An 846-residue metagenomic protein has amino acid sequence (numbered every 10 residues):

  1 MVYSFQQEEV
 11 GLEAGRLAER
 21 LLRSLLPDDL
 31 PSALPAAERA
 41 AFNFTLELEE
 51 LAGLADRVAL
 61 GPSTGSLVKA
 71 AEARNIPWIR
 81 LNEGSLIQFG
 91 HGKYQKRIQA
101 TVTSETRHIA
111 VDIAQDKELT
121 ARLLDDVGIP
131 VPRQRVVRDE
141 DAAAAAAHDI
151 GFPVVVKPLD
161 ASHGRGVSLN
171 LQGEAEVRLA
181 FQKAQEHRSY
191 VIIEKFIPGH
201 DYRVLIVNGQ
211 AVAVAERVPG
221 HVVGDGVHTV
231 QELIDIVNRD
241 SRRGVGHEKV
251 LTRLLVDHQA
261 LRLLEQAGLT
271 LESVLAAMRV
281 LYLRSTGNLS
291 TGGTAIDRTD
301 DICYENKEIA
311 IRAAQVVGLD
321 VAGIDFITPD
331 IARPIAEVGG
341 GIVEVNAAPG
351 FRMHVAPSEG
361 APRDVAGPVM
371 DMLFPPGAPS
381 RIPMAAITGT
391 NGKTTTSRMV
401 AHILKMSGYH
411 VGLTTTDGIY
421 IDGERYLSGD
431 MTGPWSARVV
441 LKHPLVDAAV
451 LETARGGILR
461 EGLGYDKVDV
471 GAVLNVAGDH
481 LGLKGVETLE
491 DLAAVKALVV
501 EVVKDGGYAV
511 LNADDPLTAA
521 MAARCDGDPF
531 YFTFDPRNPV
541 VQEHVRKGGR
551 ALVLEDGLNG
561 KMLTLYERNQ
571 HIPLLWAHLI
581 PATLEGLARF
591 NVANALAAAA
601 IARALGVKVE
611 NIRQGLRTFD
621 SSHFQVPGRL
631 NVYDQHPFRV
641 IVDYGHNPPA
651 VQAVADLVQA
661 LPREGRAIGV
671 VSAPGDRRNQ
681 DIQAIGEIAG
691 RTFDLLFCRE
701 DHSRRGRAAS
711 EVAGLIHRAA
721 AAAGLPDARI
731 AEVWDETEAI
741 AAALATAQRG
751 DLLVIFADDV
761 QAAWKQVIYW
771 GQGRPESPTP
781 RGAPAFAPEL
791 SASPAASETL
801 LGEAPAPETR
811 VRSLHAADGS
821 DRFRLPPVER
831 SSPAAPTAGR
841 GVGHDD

Functional and structural regions predicted by a protein language model:
M1-E72, Q210-A213, V218-E232, Q259 (+2 more regions): ATP-dependent carboxylate activation and anion-phosphoryl transfer catalytic cores that bind Mg-ATP to form
Y3-D149, S162: Conserved N-proximal alpha/beta basic substrate-recognition cap immediately N-terminal to, or forming the N-lobe
A71, D325, T414, E452 (+7 more regions): Residue-level signal for inorganic ion chemistry
K96-D257, Y304: Active-site nucleotide/adenylate-binding loops and adjacent lid/helix of ATP-dependent enzymes
T101, P376-I419: Walker A (P-loop) phosphate-binding motif
R398, G485, E585-A588, A600-E610 (+1 more regions): ATP-dependent carboxylate-amine ligase
R425-H544, L579-A582, P648: Flexible active-site lid/hinge loop adjacent to a nucleotide/diphosphate and Mg2+-phosphate binding pocket
V486-A493, A497, G507, G527-Q652: Adenine nucleotide phosphate-binding catalytic loops in nucleotide-utilizing enzymes
